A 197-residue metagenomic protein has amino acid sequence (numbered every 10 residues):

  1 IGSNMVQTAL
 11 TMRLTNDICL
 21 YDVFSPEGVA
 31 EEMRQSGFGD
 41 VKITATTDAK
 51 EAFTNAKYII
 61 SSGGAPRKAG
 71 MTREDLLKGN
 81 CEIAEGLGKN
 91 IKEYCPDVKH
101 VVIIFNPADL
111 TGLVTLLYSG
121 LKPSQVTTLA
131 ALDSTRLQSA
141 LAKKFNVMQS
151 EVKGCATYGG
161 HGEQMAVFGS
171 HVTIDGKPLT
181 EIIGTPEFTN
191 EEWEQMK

Functional and structural regions predicted by a protein language model:
G2-S3: N-terminal Rossmann-fold NAD(P) dinucleotide-binding loop
V6-Q7, G88: Generic hydrophobic/aromatic pocket-lining and core-packing "Φ" positions
T11-D17, G120-P123: Conserved S-adenosyl-L-methionine
L14-A56, M71: Conserved N-terminal Rossmann-fold NAD(P) cofactor-binding segment
K57-Y58, H100: Structural motif
G63-A65: Conserved NAD(P)H cofactor-binding loop of Rossmann-fold oxidoreductase domains
T72-S139: Rossmann-like NAD(P)(H) cofactor-binding subdomain of soluble oxidoreductases
S119-S124, D133-K197: C-terminal substrate-binding/catalytic lobe of Rossmann-fold NAD(P)-dependent dehydrogenases
